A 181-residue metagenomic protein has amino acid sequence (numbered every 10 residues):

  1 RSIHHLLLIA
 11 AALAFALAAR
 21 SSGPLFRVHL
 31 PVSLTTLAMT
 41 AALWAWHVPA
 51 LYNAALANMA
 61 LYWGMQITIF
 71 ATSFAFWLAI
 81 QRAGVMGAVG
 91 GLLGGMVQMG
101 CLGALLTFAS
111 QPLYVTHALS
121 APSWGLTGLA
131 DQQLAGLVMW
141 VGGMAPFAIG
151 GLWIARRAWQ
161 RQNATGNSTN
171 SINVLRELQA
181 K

Functional and structural regions predicted by a protein language model:
R1-K181: Alpha-helical membrane segments of multi-pass proteins
